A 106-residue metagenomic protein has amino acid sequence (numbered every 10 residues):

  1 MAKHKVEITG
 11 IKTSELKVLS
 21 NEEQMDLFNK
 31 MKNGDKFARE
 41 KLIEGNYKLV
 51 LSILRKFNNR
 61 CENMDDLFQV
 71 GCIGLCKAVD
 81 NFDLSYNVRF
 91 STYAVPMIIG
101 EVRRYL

Functional and structural regions predicted by a protein language model:
M1-L106: Alpha-helical promoter-recognition and RNA polymerase-docking modules of transcription initiation factors, dominated by
